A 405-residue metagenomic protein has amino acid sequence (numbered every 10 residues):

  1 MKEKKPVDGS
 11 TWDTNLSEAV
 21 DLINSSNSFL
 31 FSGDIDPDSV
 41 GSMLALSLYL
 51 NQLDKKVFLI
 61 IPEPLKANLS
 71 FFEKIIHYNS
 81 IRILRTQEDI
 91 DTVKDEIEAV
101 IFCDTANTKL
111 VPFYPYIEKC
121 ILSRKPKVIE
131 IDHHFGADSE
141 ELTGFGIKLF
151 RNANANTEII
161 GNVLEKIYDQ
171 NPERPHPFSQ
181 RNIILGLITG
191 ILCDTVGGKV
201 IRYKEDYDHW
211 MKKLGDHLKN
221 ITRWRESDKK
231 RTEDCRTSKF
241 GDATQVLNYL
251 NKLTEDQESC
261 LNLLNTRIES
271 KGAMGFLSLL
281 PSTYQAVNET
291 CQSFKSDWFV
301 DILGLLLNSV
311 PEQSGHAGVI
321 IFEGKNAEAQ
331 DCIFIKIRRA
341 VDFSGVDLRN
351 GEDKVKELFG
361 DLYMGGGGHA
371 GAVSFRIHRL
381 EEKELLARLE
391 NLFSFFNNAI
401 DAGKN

Functional and structural regions predicted by a protein language model:
K2-E18, K119-I131, L149-I160: An acidic intrinsically disordered interaction segment
K2-E73, D91-A99, I188, L192 (+2 more regions): Hydrophobic helix-and-loop "lid/oligomerization" segment in the mid-to-C-terminal part of catalytic domains
L59, V128-E130, G146-L149, M274-F276: Conserved beta-strand scaffold positions in the cores of enzyme catalytic domains, especially in NTP/NDP-utilizing
K74-N79: Short, hinge-like loop/turn segments at secondary-structure boundaries
I81-R82, V310: Serine/proline-rich low-complexity intrinsically disordered segments, especially terminal tails, linkers
R82-G146: Active-site cofactor/cluster-binding pocket
D89, E118-L122, I167-P177, P311 (+1 more regions): Alpha-helix termini
I131-H217: Short alpha-helices
